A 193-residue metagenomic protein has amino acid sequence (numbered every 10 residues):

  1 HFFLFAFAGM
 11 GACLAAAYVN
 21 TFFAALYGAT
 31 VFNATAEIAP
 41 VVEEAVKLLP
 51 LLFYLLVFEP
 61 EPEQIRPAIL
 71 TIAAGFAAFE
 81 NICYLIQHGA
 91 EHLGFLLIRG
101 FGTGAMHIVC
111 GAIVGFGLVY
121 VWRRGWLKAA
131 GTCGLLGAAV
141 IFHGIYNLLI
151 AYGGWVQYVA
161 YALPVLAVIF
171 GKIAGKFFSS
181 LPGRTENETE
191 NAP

Functional and structural regions predicted by a protein language model:
H1-P193: Hydrophobic alpha-helical segments at protein termini of multi-pass membrane proteins
